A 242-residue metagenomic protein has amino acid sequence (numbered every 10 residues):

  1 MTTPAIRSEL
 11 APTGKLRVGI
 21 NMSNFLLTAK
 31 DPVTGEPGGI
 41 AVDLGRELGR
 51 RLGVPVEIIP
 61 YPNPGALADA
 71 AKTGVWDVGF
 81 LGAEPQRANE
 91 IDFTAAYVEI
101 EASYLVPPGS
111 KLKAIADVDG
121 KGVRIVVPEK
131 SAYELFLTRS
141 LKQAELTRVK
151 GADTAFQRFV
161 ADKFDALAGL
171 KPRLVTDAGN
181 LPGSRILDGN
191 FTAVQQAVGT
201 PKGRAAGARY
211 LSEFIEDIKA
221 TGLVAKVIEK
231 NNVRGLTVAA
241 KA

Functional and structural regions predicted by a protein language model:
M1-G82, R87, T221, K230: Extracytoplasmic small-molecule ligand-binding "clamshell" domains of the periplasmic binding protein/Venus flytrap
M1-R7, G39-R51, A116, S131 (+1 more regions): Extended ligand-binding regions for polar small-molecule ligands
L16-N21, A116-Y133, E145-L146: Short loop->beta-strand "edge-of-pocket" segments that line small-molecule binding or catalytic clefts across diverse
M22, V98-G109, K171, V175-E216 (+1 more regions): Periplasmic-binding protein-like
T28-P32, G45-P55, T94-A95, K121 (+3 more regions): Ligand-binding cleft/hinge of the Venus flytrap
E57-D69, L112-K113, T147-R158, V194: Short helix-initiation/N-cap motifs at beta->coil->alpha
G65-A68, G82-E90, F136-R139, V160-T192: A ligand-binding cleft/hinge motif common to bilobed small-molecule-binding domains
Y97, V106-R124: Flexible hinge/capping segments at coil-to-helix
